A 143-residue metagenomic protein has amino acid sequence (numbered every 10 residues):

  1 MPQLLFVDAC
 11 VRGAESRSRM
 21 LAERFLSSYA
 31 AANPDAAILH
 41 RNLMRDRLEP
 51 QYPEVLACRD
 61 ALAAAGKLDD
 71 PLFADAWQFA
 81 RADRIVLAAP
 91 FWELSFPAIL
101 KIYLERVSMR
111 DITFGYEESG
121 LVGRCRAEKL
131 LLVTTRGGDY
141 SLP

Functional and structural regions predicted by a protein language model:
M1-I112: N-terminal beta1-alpha1-beta2 submodule of the flavodoxin-like/Rossmannoid cofactor-binding fold
Y116-P143: Short, glycine-/small-residue-rich phosphate/pyrophosphate-handling segment
